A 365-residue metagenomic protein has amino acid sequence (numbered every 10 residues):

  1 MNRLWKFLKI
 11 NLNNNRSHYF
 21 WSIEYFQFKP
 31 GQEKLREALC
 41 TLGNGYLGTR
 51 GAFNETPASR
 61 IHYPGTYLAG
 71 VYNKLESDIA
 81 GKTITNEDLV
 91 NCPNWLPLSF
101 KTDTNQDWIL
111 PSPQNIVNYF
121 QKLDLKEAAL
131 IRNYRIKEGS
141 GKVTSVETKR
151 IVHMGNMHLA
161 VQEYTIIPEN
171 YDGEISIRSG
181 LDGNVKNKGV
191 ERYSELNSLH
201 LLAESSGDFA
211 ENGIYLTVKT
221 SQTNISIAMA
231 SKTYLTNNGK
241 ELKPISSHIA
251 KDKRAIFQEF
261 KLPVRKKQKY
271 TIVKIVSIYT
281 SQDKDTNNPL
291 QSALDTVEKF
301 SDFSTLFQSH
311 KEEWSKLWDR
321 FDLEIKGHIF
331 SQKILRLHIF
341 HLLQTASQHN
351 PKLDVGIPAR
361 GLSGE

Functional and structural regions predicted by a protein language model:
L4-E365: Acidic/polar, glycine-enriched structural segments that form the non-catalytic walls/loops of the carbohydrate-binding
